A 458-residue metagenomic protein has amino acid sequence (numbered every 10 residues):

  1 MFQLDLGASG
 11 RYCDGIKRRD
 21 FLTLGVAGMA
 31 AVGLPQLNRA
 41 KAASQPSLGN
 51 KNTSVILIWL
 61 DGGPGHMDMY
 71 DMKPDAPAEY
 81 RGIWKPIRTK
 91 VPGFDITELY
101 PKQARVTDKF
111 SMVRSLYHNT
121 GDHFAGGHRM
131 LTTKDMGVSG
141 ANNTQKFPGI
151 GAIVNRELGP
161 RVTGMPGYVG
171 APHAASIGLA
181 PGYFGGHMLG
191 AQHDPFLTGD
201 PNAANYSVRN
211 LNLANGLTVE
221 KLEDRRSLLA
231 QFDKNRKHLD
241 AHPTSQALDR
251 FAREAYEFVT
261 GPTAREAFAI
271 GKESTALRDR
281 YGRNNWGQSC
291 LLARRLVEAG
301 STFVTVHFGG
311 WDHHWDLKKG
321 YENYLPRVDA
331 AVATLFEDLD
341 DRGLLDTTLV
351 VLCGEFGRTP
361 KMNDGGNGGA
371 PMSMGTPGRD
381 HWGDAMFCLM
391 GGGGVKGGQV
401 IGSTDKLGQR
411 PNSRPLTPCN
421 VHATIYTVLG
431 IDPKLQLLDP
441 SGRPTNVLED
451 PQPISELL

Functional and structural regions predicted by a protein language model:
M1-L458: Ligand-binding pockets and gating/stacking loops
